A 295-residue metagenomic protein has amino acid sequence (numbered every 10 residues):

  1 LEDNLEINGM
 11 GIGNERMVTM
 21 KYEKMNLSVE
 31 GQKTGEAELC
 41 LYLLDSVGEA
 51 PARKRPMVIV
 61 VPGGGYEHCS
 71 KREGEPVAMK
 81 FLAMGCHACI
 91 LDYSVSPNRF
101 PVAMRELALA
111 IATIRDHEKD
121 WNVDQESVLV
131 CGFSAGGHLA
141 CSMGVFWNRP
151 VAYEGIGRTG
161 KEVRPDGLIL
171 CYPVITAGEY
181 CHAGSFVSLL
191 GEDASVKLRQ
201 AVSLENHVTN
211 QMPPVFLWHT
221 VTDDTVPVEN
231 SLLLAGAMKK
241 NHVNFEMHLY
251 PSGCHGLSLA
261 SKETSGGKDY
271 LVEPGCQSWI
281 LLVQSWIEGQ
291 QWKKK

Functional and structural regions predicted by a protein language model:
V18-A52: N-terminal cap/lid segment of alpha/beta-hydrolase-fold proteins
K54-G63: Short beta-strand element of the alpha/beta-hydrolase
C69-K71, C89-Q125, E273-G275: Catalytic nucleophile-loop/oxyanion-hole region of alpha/beta-hydrolase and closely related hydrolase-like folds
A112-H182, R199: Primarily recognizes the serine-hydrolase "nucleophile elbow" in alpha/beta-hydrolase and SGNH/GDSL folds
P173-H207, P213: Mobile cap/lid helix-loop segments that gate and shape the active-site cleft of serine hydrolases
L217-H219, D223: Short beta-strand/loop motif that positions the catalytic acidic residue of the alpha/beta-hydrolase fold
T225-L233: Conserved alpha/beta-hydrolase "acid-adjacent" motif
L232, K239-K295: C-terminal catalytic histidine-bearing segment of alpha/beta-hydrolase fold enzymes
